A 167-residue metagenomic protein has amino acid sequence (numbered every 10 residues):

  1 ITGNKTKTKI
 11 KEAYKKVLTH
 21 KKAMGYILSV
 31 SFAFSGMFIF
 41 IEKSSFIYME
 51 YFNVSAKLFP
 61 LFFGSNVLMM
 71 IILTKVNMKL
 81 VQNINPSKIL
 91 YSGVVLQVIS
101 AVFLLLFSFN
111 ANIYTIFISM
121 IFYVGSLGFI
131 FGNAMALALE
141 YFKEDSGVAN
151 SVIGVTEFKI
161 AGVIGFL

Functional and structural regions predicted by a protein language model:
I1-I27: Juxtamembrane intracellular "pre-TM" segments in multi-pass secondary transporters
L18-I39, I121-G125: Pair of pore-lining "gating" transmembrane helices in MFS-fold secondary transporters
E42-K57: Short amphipathic helix-loop junctions that connect adjacent transmembrane helices in Major Facilitator Superfamily/SLC
N53-G64, S151: Small-residue hotspots at the loop-to-helix junctions and early N-terminal turns of transmembrane alpha-helices
L61-M70, E157: Transmembrane alpha-helical segments of major facilitator superfamily
I72-S87: Helix-to-loop junctions at the C-terminal end of transmembrane segments in multipass secondary transporters
S87-A134: C-terminal transmembrane helical hairpin of 12-TM major facilitator-type secondary transporters
G125-G128, M135-L167: A late C-terminal transmembrane helix in Major Facilitator Superfamily
